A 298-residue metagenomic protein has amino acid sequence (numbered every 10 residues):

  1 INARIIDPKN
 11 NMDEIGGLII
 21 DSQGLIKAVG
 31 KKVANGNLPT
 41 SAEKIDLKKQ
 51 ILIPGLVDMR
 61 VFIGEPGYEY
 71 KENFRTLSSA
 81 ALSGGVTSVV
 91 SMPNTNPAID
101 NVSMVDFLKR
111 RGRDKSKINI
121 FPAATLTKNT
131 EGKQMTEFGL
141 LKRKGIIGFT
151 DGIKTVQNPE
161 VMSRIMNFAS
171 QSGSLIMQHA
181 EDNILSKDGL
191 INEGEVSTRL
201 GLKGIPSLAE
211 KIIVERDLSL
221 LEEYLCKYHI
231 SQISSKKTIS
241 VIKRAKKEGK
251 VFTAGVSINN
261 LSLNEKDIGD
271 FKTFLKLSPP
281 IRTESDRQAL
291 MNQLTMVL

Functional and structural regions predicted by a protein language model:
I1-L38: N-terminal metal-binding scaffold of metallo-dependent hydrolase/deaminase domains
A3, L18, G24, K49 (+8 more regions): Divalent metal-coordination and catalytic microenvironments
A34-L52: Active-site metal-binding motif and surrounding structural segment of the metallo-beta-lactamase
K48-G112: Metal-associated gating/positioning segment near the N- to mid-region
M59-E72, F121-Q134, L202-S207, K276-S278: Active-site mouth loops of central-metabolism enzymes
Y70-S78, T130-L140, R216: Short, acidic/polar
V102-N119, A123, N167-Q178: Alpha-helix-loop-beta-strand connector modules within alpha/beta enzyme cores
M135-L298: Histidine/acidic residue-rich metal-binding segments in metalloenzymes
